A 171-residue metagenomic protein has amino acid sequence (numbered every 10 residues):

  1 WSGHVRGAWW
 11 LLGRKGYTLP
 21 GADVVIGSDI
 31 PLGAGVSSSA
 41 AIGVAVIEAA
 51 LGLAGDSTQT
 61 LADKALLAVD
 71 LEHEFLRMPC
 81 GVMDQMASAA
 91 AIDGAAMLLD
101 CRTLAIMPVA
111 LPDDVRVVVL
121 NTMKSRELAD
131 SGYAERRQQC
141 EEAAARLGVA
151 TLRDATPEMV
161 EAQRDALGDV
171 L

Functional and structural regions predicted by a protein language model:
W1-A110: Gly/Ser-rich oxyanion-binding loop with an adjacent helix/lid that shapes the negatively charged ligand pocket
L98-L171: C-terminal nucleotide
